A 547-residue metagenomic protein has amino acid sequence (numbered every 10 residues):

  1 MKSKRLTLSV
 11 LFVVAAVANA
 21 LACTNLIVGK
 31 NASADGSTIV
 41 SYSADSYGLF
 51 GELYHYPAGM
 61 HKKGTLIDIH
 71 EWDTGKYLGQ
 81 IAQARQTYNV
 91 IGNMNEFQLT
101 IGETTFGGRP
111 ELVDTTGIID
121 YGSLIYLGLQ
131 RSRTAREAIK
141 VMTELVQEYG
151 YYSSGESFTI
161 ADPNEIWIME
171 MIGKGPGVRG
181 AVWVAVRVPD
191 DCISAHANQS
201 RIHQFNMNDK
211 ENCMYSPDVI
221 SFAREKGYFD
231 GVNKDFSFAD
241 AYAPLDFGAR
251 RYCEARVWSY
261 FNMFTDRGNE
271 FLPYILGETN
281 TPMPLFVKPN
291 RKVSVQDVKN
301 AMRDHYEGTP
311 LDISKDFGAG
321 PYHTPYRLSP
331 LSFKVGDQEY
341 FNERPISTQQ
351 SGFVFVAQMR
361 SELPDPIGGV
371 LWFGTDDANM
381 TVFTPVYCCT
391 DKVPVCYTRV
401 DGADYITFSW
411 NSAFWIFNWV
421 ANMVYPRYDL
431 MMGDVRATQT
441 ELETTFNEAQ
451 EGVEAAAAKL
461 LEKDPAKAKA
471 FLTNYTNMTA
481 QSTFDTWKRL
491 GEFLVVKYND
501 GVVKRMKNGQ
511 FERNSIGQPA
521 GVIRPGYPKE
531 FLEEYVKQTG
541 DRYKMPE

Functional and structural regions predicted by a protein language model:
M1-V10: Bacterial N-terminal signal peptides that target proteins for export
V17-A22: Sec/Tat signal peptide C-region and signal peptidase I cleavage site
C23-Y121, V141-V293: A contiguous strand-loop segment
I125-R131: Short, well-ordered beta-strand elements within core beta-sheets of diverse protein domains
F222-V370: Glycine-rich, aromatic-lined ligand/substrate-binding cores of catalytic and carbohydrate-binding domains
Y322-K459: Substrate-recognition/cap regions that form aromatic- and gly/pro-loop-enriched pockets for small-molecule ligands
R436-E547: Histidine-centered catalytic/metal-binding microenvironments
